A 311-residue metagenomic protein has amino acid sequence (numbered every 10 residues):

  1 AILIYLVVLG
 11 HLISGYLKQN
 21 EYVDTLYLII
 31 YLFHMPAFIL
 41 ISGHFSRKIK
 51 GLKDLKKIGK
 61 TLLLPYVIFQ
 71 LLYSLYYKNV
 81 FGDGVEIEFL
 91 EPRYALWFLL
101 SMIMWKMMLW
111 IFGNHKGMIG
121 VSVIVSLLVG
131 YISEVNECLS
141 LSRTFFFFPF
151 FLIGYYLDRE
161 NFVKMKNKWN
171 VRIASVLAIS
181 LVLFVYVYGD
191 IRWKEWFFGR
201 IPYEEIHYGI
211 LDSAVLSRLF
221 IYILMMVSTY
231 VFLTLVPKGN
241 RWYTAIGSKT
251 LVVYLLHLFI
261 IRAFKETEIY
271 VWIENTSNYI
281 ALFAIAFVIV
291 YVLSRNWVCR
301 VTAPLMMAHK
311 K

Functional and structural regions predicted by a protein language model:
A1-K311: Alpha-helical transmembrane segments and their immediate juxtamembrane cytosolic regions
